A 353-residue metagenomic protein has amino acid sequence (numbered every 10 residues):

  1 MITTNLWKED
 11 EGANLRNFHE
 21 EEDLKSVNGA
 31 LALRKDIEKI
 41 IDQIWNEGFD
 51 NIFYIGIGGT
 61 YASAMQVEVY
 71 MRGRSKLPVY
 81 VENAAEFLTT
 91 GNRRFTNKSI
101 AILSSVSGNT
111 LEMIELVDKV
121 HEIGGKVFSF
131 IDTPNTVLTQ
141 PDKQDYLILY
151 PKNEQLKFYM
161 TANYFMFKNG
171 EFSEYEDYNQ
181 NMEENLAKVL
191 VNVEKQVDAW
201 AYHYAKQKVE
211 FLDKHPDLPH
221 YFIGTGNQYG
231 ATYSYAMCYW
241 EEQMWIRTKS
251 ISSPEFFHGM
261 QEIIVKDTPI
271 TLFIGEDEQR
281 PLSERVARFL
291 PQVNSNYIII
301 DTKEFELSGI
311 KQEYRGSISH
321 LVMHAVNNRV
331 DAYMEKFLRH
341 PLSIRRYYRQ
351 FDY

Functional and structural regions predicted by a protein language model:
I2-S26, Q144, Y175-Y178, G275-E276 (+1 more regions): Phosphate-moiety recognition in structured ligand-binding domains
E11-N51, Y146-L147, N153-E154, N163-S252 (+1 more regions): Active-site phosphate/pyrophosphate-binding segments
D36-I40, E86-G91, Q207, E255-M260: Short acidic active-site motifs
W45, D50-V189, T225, F273-T302: Glycine-rich phosphate-binding loops that contact phosphosugars or nucleotide phosphates
T90-K98, E262, L307-E313: N-terminal beta-loop-helix "entrance" segment that forms/cooperates in small-molecule cofactor or anionic ligand
T136-K143, I264-V265, L307-G309: Short loop/helix-cap segments at secondary-structure boundaries that form the rim of catalytic
G230-Y297: Internal helical hairpin/lid segments
